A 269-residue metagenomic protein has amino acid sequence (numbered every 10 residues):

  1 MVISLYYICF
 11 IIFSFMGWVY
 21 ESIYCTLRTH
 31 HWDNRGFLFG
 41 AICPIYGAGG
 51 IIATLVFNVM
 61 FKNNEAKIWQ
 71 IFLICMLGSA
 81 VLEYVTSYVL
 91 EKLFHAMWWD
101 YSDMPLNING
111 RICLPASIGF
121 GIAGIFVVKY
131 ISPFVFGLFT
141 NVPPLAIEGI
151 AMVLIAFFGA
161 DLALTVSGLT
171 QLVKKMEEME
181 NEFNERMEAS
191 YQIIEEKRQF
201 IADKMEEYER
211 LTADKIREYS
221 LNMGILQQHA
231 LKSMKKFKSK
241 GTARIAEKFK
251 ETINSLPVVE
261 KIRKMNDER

Functional and structural regions predicted by a protein language model:
M1-R269: Aromatic-rich, lipid-facing transmembrane alpha helices and their immediate juxtamembrane interface loops in integral
